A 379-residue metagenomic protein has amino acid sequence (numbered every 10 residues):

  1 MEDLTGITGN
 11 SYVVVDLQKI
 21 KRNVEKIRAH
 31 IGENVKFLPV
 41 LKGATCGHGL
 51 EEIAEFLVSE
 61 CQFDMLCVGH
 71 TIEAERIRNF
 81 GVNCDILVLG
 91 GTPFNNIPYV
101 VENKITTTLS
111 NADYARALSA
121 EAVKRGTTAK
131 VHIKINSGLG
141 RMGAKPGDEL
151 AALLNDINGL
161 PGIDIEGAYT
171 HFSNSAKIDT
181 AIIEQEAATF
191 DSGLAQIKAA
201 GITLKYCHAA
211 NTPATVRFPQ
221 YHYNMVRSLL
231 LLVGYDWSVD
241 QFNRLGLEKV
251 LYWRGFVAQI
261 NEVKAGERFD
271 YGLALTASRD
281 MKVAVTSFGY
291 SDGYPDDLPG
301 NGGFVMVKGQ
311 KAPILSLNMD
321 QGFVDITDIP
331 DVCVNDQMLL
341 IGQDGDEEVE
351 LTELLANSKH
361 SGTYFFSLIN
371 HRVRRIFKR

Functional and structural regions predicted by a protein language model:
E2-D16, K21, I72-E73, T92 (+3 more regions): Active-site anion/phosphate-binding pocket segments in diverse small-molecule metabolic enzymes
G6-I7, S11-R22, A29-Y206: Active-site-proximal beta-alpha core segment in soluble small-molecule metabolic enzymes
R28-I31, L275-A277: Short secondary-structure boundary/capping segments within folded domains
